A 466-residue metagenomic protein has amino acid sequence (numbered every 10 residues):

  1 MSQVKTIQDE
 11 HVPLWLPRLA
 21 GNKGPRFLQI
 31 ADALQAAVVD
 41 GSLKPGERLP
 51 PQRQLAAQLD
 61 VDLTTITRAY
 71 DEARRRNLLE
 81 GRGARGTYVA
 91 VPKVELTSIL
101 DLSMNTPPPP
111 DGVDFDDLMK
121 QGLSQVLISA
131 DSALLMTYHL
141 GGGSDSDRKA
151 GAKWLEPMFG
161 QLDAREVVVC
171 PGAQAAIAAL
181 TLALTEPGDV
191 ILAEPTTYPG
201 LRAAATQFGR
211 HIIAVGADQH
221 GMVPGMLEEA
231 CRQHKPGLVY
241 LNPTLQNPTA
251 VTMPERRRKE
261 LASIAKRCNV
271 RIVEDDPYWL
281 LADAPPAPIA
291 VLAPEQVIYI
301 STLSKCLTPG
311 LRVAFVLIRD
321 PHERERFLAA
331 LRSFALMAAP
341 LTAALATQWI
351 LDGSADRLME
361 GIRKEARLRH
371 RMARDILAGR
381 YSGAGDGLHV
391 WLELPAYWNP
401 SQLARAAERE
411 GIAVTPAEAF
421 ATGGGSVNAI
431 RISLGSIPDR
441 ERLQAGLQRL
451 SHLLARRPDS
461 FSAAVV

Functional and structural regions predicted by a protein language model:
M1-G143, D147-K149, L328, R332-A339 (+8 more regions): N-terminal basic, amphipathic alpha-helical segments
A84, A164, G383-H389: Short Gly/Ser/Thr- and Asp/Glu-enriched loop/turn motifs at secondary-structure junctions
A90, A290-L292, A314-D320: Short beta-strand-to-turn element immediately C-terminal to the catalytic PLP-Schiff-base lysine in fold type I
L134-C268, W279-I298, A366, R457 (+1 more regions): Conserved core of the PLP fold type I
A193, A214, I272-E274, A346 (+1 more regions): Hydrophobic residues in well-ordered beta-strands that form the structural core
I298-A384: PLP-dependent aminotransferase class I/II
A419-G424: AMP-binding (ANL) adenylation modules
